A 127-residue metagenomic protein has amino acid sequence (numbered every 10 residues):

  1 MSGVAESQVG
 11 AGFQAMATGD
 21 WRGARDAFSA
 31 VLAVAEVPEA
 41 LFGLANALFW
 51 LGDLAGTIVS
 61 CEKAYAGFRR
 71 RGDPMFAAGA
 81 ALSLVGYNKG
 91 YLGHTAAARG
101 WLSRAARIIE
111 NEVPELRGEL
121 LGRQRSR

Functional and structural regions predicted by a protein language model:
M1-R127: Internal alpha-solenoid helical repeat scaffolds
